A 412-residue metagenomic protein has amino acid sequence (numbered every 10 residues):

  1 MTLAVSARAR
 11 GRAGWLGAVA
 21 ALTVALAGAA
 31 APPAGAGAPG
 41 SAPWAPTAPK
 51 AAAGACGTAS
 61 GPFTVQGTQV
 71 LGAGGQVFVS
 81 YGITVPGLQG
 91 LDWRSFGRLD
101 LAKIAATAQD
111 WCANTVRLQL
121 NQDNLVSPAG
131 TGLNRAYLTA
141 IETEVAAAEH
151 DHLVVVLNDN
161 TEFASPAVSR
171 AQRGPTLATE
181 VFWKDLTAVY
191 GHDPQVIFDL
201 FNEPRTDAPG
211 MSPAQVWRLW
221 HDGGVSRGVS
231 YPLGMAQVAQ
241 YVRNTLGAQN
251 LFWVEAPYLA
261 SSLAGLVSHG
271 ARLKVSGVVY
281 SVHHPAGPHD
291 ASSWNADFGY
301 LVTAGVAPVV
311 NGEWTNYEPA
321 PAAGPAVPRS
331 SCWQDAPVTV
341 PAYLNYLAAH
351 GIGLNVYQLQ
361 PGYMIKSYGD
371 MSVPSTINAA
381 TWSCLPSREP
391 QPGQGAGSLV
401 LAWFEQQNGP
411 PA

Functional and structural regions predicted by a protein language model:
M1-A38: Secretory targeting and sorting signals
A36-T115, S398-P411: N-terminal carbohydrate-binding accessory modules
A59, F96, T176-I197, F201-P361 (+2 more regions): Extracellular glycoside hydrolase catalytic/binding regions
F63, S95-T115, L120, V126 (+3 more regions): An active-site-proximal structural segment forming one wall of the substrate-binding cleft that immediately precedes
G82-T84, R117, D199, W253: Residues embedded in well-ordered beta-strands within globular domains across many folds
Q89-D92, N124-P128, A164-A167, D207 (+2 more regions): A short acidic, helix-capping loop that chelates divalent metal ions and anchors anionic groups
